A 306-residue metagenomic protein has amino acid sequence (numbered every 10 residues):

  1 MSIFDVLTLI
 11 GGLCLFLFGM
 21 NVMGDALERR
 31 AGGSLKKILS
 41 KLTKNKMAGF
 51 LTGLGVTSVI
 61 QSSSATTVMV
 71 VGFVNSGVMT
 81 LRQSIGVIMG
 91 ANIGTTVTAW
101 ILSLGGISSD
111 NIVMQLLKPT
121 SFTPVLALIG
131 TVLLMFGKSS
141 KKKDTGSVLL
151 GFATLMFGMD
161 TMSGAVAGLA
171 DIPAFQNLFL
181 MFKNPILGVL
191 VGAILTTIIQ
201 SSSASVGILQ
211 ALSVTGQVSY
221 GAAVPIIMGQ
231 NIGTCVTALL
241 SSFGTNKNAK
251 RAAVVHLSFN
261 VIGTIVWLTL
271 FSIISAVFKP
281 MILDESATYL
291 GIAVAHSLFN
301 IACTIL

Functional and structural regions predicted by a protein language model:
M1-K46, T145-I194, L212-T215: Helix-loop-helix hairpins and the membrane-proximal interhelical loops of multi-pass alpha-helical transport proteins
M1-L7, S109-S121, F175-L180, G221 (+1 more regions): Interfacial loop-to-helix junctions that mark the boundaries of transmembrane helices in multi-pass membrane
L9-V22, G53-T57, L126-G137, L150-M162 (+4 more regions): Hydrophobic core segments of alpha-helical transmembrane domains in multi-pass membrane transport and ion-translocation
L42-M69, P185-I208: Hydrophobic alpha-helical transmembrane segments of multi-pass integral membrane proteins, predominantly secondary
V59-T66, I85-I101, P119-L126, L155 (+5 more regions): Membrane-embedded alpha-helical segments of transport systems, primarily multispan ion/solute transporters
M69-S84, I88, A99-S121, M159 (+5 more regions): Membrane-interfacial helix-loop connectors
N75, I129-D144, G244-N248: Membrane-water interface regions at transmembrane-helix termini and the short interhelical loops of multi-pass membrane
L116-T120, L149, A249-I262, M281-L306: Structural signal for the N-terminal portions of transmembrane helices and their immediately preceding loop/interface
